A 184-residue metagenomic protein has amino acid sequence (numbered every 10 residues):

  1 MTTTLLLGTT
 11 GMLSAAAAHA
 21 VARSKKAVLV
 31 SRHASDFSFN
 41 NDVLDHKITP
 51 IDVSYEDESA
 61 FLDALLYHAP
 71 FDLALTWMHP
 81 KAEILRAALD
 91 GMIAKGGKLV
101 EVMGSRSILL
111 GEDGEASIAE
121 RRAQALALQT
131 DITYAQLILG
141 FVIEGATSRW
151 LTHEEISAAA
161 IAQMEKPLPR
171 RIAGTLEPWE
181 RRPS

Functional and structural regions predicted by a protein language model:
M1-V28: Canonical Rossmann dinucleotide-binding motif of NAD(H)/NADP(H)-dependent dehydrogenases/reductases, specifically
T3-L5, D72-L75, K98: Structural motif
G8, S31, M103: Short beta-strand/turn micro-motifs composed of small residues that flank or help shape donor/cofactor-binding pockets
R32-A34, N41-F61, A74-P80: Rossmann-fold cofactor-recognition segment
I48-P50, L99, Y134-Q136, R170-I172: Conserved beta-strand scaffold positions in the cores of enzyme catalytic domains, especially in NTP/NDP-utilizing
E58-F71, D90: Conserved amphipathic alpha-helix within the SDR
W77-D90, K95-W150, E154-S157: Catalytic loop of short-chain dehydrogenase/reductase
G145-P183: C-terminal helical subdomain
